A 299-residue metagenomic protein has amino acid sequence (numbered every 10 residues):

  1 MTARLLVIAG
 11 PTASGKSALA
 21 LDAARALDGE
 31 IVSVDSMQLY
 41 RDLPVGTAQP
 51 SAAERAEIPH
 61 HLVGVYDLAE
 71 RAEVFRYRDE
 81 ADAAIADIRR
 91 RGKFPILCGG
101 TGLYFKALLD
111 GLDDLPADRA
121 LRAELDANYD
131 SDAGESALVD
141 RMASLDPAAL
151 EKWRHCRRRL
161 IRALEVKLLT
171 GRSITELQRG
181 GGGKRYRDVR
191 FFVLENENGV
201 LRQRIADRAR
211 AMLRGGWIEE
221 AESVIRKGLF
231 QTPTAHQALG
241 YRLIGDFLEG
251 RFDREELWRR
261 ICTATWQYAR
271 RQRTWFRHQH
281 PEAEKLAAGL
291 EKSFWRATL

Functional and structural regions predicted by a protein language model:
M1-L299: Phosphate/pyrophosphate-binding catalytic cores of soluble transferases and nucleic-acid-acting enzymes
